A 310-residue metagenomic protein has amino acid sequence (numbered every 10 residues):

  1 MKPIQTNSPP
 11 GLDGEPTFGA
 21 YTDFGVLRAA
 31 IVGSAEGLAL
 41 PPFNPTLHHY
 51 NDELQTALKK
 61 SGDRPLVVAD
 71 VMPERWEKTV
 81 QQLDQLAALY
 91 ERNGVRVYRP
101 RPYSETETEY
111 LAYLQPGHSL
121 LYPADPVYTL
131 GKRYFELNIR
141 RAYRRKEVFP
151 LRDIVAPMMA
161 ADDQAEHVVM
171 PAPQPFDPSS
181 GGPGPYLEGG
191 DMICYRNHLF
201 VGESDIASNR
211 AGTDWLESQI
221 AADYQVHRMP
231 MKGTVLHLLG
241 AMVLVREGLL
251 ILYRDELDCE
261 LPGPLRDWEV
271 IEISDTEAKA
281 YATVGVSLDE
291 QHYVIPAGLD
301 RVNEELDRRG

Functional and structural regions predicted by a protein language model:
M1-G310: The feature marks the mature, well-folded catalytic cores of soluble enzymes
